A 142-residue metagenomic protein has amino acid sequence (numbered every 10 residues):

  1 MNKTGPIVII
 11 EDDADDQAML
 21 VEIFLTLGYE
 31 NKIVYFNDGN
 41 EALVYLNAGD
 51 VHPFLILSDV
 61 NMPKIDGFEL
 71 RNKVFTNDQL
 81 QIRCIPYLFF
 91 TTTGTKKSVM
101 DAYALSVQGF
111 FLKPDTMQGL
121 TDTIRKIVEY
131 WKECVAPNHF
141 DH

Functional and structural regions predicted by a protein language model:
T4-F24, I56: Conserved acidic segment of CheY-like receiver
Y35, K64-I65: Residue-level signal for the "D+5" position in two-component response regulator receiver
Y35-L55, T121: Acidic, metal-coordinating helix/loop segments flanking the phosphotransfer/catalytic sites of two-component signaling
M62, A102: Receiver (REC) domain active-site loop signature in two-component systems and cognate sites in sensor histidine kinases
P63-K64, T95: The feature encodes the CheY-like receiver
D115-R125: C-terminal output helix
